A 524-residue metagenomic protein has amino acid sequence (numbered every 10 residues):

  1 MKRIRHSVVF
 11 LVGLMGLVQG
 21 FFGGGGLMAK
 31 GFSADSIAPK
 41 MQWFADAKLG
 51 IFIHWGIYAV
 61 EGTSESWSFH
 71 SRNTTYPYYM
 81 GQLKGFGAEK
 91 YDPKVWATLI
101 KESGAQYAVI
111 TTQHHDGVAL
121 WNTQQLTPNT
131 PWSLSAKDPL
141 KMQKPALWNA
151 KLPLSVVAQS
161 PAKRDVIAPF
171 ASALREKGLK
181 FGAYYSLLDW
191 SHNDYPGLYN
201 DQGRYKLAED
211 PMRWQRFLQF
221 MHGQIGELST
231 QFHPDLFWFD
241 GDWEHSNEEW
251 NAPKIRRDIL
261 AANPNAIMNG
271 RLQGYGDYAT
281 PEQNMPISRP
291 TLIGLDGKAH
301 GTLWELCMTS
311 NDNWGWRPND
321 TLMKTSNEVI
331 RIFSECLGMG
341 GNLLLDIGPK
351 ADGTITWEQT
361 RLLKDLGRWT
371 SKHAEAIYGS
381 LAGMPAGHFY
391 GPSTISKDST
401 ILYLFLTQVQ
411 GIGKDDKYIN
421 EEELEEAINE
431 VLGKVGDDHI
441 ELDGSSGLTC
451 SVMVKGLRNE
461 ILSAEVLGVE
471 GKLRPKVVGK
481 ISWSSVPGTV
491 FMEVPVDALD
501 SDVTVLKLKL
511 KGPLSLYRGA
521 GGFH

Functional and structural regions predicted by a protein language model:
M1-L11: Bacterial N-terminal signal peptides that target proteins for export
V9-G20: Bacterial N-terminal signal peptides
G23: Short, surface-exposed linear motifs at loops/turns and structural transition points
L27-H524: Mature catalytic domains of secreted/periplasmic carbohydrate-active enzymes
